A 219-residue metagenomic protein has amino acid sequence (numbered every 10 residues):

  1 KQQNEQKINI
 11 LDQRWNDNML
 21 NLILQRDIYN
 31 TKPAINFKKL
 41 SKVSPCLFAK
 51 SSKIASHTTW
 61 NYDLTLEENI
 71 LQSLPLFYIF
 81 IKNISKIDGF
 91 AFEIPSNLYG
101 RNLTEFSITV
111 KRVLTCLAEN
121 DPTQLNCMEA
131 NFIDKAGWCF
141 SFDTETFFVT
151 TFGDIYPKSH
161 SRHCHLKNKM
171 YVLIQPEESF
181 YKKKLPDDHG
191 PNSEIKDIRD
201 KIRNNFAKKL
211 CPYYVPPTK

Functional and structural regions predicted by a protein language model:
K1-S85, A91, P95-R101, E105-L125 (+1 more regions): Non-catalytic accessory regions used for complex assembly or targeting
N83-K86, S141-D143: Flexible, charged surface loops at secondary-structure boundaries
Y99-G100, Y156-S159, Y181: Eukaryotic short linear interaction motifs
M128-Y171, P176: Aromatic/basic-lined ligand-recognition segments that form π-stacking hydrophobic pockets flanked by Lys/Arg to engage
